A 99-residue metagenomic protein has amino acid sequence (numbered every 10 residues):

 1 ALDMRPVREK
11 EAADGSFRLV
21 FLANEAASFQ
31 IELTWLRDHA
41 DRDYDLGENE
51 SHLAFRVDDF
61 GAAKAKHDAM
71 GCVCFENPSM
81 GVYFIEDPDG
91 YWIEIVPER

Functional and structural regions predicted by a protein language model:
A1-S28: Core segments of cupin and vicinal oxygen chelate
K10-E11, R18-F21, G61-R99: Vicinal oxygen chelate
A23, A54-D58: Short hydrophobic/aromatic beta-strand micro-patches that form the beta-sheet surface supporting nucleotide- or nucleic
E25-Q30, D38-A40, F60-G61: Short, charged/polar surface micro-motifs in flexible loops or helix N-caps
T34-H39, P97-R99: Acetyl-CoA-dependent GNAT
A40-L46: Unchanged
E48-H52: Eukaryotic phosphotyrosine signaling hubs
